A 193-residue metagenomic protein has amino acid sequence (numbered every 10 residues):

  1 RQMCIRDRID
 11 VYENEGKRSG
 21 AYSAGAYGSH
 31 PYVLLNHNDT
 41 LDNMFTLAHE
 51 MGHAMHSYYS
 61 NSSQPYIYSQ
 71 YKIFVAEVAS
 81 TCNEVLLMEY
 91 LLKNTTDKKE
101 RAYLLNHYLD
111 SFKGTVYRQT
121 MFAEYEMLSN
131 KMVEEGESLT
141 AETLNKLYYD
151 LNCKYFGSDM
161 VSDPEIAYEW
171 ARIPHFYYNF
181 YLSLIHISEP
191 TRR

Functional and structural regions predicted by a protein language model:
Q2-I185, R192-R193: Cation-handling catalytic/transport regions enriched in His/Asp/Glu
